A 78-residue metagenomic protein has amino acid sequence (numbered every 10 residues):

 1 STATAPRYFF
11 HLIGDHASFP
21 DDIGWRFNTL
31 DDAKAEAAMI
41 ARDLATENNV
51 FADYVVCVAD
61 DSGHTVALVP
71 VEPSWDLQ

Functional and structural regions predicted by a protein language model:
S1-D21: Short aromatic-glycine-(Arg/Gly/Cys) micro-motifs in beta-strand/loop hairpins
F19-L30: A short, exposed loop/beta-hairpin motif centered on an aromatic-Gly-Thr core
P20, A35, V66-L68: Short acidic, gly/pro-rich beta-turn/loop elements at beta-sheet edges and active-site/ligand-binding grooves
N28-D32, D60-G63: A short, structured loop/turn motif at beta-sheet edges
T29-N48: A short, charged, amphipathic alpha-helix used as a generic interaction element across diverse proteins
L44-Q78: Short, mixed-charge low-complexity intrinsically disordered segments
